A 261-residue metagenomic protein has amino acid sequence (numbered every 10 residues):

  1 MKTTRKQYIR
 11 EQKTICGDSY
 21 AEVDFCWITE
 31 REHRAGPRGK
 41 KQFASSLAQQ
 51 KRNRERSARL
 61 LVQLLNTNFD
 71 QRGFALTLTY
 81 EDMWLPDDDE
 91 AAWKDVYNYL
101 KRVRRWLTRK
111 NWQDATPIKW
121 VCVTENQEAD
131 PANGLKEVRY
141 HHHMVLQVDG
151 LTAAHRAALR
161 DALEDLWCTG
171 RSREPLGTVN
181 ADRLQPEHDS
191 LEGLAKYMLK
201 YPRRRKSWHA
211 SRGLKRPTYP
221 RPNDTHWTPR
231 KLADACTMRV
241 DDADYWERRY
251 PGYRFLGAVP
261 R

Functional and structural regions predicted by a protein language model:
M1-V138, V148-R261: Right-hand nucleic-acid polymerase module
H141: A short acidic, Gly/Pro-enriched loop at the edge of an enzyme's catalytic core that lines a small-molecule cofactor
